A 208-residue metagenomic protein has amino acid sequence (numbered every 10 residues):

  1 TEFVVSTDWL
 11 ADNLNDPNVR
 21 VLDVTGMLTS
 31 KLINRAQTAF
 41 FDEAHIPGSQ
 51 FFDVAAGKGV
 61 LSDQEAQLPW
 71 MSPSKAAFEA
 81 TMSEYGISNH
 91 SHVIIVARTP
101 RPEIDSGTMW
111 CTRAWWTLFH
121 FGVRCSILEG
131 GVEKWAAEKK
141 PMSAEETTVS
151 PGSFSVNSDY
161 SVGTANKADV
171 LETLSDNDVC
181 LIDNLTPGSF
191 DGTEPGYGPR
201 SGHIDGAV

Functional and structural regions predicted by a protein language model:
T1-V208: Cytosolic catalytic domains that perform sulfur/thiol-centered chemistry
